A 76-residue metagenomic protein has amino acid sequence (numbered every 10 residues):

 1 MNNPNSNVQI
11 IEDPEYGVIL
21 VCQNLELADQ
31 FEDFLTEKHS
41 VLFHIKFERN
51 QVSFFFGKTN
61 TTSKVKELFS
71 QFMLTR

Functional and structural regions predicted by a protein language model:
N2-E37: N-terminal acidic leader/helix
I11-E15, I45-Q51: Short, ordered beta-strand-loop transition motifs
G17-I19, L42, F55: Ordered hydrophobic segments in well-structured contexts
N24-L27, K58-K64: Helix N-cap motif at beta-to-alpha junctions
F31-L35, T61-M73: Charge-rich, low-aromatic oligomerization/scaffolding segments with amphipathic character
F34-R49: Acidic, low-complexity, intrinsically disordered interaction modules
N50-N60: A generic structural motif
